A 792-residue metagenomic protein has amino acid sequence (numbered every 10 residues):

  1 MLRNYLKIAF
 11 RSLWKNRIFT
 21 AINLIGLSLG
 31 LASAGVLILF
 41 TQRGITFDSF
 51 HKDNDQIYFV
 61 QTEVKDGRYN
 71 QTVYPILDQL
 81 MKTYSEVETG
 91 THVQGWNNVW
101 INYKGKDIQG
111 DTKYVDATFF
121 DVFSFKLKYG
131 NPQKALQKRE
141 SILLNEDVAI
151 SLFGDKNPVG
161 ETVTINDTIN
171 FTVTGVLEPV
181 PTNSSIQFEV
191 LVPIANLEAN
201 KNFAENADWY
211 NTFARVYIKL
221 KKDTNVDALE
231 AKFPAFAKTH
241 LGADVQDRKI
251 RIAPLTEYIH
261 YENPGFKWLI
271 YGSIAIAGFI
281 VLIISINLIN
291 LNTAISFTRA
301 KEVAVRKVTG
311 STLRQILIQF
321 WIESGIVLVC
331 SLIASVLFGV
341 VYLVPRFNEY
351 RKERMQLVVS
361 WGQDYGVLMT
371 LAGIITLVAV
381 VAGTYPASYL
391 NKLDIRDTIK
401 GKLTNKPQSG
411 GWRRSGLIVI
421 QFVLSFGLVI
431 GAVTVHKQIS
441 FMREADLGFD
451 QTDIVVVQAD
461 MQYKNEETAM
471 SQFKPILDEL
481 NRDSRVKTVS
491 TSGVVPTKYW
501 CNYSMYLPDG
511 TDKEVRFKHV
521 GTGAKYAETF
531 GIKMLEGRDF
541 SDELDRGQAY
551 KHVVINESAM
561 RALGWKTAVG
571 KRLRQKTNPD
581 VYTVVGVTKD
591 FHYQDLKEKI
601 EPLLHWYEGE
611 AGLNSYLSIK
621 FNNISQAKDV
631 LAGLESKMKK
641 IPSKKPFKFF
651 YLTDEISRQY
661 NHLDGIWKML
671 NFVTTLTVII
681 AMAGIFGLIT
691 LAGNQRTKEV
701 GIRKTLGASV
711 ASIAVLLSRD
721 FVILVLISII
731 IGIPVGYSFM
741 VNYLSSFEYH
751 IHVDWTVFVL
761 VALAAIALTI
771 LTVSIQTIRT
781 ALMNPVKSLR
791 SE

Functional and structural regions predicted by a protein language model:
M1-L6, R11, K15, H51 (+8 more regions): Membrane-helix entry/capping segments
L6-I22, G26, I284-V327, K392-T404 (+2 more regions): Intracellular coupling helices
N16-G44, G411-Q438, F449, G684 (+2 more regions): Short, strongly hydrophobic transmembrane alpha-helices
A32, V36-L39, T239, R251 (+3 more regions): Small-residue-rich transmembrane alpha-helices
L37-V99, W209-Y217, E230-K232, R251-E257 (+6 more regions): Membrane-proximal extracellular/periplasmic loop immediately following the first transmembrane helix
D116-Y129, I142-G265, P475-H662: Mid-to-C-terminal secondary-structure elements that act as membrane-proximal/extracytoplasmic interface segments
W268-L291, W667-G687, L726-I731, V735 (+2 more regions): Internal alpha-helical transmembrane segments of multipass membrane proteins, especially hydrophobic lipid-embedded
S643-I730, M740-S745, L782: C-terminal transmembrane helical bundles of large multi-pass transporters and their helix-start/helix-kink determinants
